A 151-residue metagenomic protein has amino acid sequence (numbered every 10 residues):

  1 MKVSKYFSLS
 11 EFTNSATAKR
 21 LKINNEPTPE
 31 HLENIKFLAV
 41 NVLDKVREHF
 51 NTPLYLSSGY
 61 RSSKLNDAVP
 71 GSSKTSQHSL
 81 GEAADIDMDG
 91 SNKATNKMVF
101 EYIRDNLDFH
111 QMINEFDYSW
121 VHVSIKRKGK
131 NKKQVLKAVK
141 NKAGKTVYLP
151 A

Functional and structural regions predicted by a protein language model:
M1-H49, V139-A151: Extracytoplasmic cell-surface/polysaccharide-interacting catalytic and binding patches
A39-V42, L65, E82, T95 (+1 more regions): Amphipathic alpha-helical interface surfaces
L43-G71: Extended, low-complexity, intrinsically disordered C-terminal regulatory tails of eukaryotic serine/threonine kinases
L54, A84, V121: A broad, low-specificity signal marking well-ordered, structured residues that form hydrophobic/aromatic
V69-I86: Active-site microenvironments of hydrolase-like enzyme catalytic domains
T75, M88-A151: Catalytic cores and adjacent binding grooves of peptidoglycan-active enzymes
